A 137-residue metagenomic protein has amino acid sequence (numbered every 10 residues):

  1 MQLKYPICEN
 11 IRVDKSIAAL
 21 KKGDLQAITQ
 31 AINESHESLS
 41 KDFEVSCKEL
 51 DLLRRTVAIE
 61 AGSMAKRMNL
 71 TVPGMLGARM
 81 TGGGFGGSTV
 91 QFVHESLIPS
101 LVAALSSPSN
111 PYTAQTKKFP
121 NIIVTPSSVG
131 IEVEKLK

Functional and structural regions predicted by a protein language model:
M1-R79, Q91-K137: C-terminal nucleotide
G86-T89: N-terminal pre-core extensions flanking Radical SAM catalytic domains
